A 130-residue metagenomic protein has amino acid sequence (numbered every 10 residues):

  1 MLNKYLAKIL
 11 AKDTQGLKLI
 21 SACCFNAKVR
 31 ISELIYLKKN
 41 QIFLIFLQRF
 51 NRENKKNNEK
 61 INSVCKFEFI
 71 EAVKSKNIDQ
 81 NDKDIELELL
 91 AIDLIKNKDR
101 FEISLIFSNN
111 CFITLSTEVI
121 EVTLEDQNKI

Functional and structural regions predicted by a protein language model:
M1-I130: Surface-exposed, interaction-prone regions used to assemble/regulate multi-protein complexes
